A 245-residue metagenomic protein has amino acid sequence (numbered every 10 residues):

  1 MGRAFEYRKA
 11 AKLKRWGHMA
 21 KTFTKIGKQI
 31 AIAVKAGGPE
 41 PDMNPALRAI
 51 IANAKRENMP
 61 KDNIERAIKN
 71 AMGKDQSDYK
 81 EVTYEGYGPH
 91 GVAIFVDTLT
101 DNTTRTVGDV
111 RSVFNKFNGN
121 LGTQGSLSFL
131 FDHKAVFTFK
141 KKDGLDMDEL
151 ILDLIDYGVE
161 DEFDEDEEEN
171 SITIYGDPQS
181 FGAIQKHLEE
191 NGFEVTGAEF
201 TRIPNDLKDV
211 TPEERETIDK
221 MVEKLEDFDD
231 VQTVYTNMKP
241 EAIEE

Functional and structural regions predicted by a protein language model:
M1-G122, L127-V136: N-terminal cationic and glycine-rich segments that engage phosphates or anionic surfaces
V136-E245: Positively charged, low-complexity, intrinsically disordered RNA-binding extensions
